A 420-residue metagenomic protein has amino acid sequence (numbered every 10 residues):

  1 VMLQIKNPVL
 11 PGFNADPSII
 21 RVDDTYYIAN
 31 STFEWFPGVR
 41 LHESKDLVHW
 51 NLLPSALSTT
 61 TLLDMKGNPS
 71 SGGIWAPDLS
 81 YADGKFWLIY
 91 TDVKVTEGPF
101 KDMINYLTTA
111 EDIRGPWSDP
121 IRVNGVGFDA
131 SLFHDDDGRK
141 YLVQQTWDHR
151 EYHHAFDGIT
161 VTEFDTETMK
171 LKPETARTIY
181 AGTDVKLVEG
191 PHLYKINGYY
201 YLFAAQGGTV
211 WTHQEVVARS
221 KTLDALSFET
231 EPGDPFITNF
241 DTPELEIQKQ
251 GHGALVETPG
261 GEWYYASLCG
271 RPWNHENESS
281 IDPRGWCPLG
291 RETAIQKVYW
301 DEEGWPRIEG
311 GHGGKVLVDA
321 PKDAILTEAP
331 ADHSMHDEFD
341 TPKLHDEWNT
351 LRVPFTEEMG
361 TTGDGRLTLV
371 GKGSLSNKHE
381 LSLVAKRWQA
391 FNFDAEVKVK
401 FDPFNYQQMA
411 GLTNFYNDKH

Functional and structural regions predicted by a protein language model:
V1-H420: Carbohydrate-active catalytic/glycan-binding domains of CAZyme proteins, especially the secreted or lumenal ectodomains
